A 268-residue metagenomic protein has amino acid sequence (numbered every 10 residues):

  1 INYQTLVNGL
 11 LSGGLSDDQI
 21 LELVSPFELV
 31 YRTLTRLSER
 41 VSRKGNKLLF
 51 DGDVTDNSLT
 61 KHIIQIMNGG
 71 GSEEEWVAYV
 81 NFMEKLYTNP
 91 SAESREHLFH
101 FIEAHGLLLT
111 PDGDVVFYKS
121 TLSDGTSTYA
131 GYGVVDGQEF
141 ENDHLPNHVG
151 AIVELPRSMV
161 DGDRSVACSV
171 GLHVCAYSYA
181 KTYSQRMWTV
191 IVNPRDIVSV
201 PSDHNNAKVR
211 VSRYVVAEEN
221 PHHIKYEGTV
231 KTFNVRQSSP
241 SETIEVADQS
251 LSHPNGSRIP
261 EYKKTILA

Functional and structural regions predicted by a protein language model:
I1-N89, L98-H105: Extended, charge-biased low-complexity segments that typically form long amphipathic alpha-helices/coiled-coils
G14, N46, G52, G113 (+5 more regions): Intrinsic-disorder/low-complexity loop/linker signature
S25, R32, E39, N46 (+4 more regions): Intrinsically disordered, low-complexity segments used for protein-protein interactions
K44, L155-Y226: ADP-ribosyltransferase catalytic core
D51-D56, T121-L122, V192-P194, S202-N205: Secondary-structure transition/turn motif
K61-A167: ADP-ribose/NAD+-binding catalytic cleft of ART/PARP-like enzymes
V135-G137, E141, C175, T232 (+1 more regions): Intrinsically disordered, low-complexity, compositionally biased regions/tails
S199, A207-L267: An intrinsically disordered, low-complexity acidic/polar region
